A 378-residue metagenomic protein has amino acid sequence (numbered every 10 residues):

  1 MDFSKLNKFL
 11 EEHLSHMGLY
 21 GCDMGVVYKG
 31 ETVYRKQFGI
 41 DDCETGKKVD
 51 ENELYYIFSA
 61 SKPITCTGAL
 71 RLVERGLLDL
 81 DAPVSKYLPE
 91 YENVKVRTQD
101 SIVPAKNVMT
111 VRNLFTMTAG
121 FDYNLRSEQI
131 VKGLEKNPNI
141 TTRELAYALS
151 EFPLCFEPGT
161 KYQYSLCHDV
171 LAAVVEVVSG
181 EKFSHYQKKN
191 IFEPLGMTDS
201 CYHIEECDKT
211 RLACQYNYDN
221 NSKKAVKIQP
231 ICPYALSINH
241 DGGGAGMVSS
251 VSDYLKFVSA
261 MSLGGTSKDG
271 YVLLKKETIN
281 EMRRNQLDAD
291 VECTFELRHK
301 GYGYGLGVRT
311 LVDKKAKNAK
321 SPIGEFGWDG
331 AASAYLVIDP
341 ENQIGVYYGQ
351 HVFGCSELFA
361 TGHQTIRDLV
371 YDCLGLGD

Functional and structural regions predicted by a protein language model:
D2, L6, I57, S61 (+6 more regions): Hydrophobic (often cysteine-bearing) scaffold residues that line and stabilize catalytic clefts of nucleotide/cofactor
D2-I57, L77, N93-D100, H363-Q364 (+1 more regions): Short, conserved catalytic-motif segment at the N-terminal edge
L6-E11, G30, Y56-V84, H168-E176 (+2 more regions): Active-site SXXK
G39-D42, K86, F353-C355: A short acidic/small-residue loop/turn micro-motif
S85-E92: Acidic helix-start/capping segments at beta-turn-to-alpha-helix junctions
V94-I323: Short, surface-exposed loop or secondary-structure junction motifs that flank catalytic or metal-binding residues
L336-V337, Q343-V352: Short, well-ordered beta-strand elements
V352-D378: Generic C-terminus detector
